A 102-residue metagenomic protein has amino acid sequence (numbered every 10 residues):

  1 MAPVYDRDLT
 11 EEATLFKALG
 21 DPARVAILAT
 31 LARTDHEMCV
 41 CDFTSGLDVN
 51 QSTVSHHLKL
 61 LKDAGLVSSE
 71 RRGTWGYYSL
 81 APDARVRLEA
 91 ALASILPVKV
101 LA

Functional and structural regions predicted by a protein language model:
M1-E12, A29-T34, P82-A102: Amphipathic alpha-helical dimerization/coiled-coil segments that flank or bridge DNA-binding/regulatory modules
T10-N50, R72-A84: N-terminal helix-turn-helix DNA-binding core of bacterial DNA-binding proteins
S45, K62-D63: Alpha-helical residues within the helix-turn-helix
H57: Residues within the DNA-recognition helix of helix-turn-helix
